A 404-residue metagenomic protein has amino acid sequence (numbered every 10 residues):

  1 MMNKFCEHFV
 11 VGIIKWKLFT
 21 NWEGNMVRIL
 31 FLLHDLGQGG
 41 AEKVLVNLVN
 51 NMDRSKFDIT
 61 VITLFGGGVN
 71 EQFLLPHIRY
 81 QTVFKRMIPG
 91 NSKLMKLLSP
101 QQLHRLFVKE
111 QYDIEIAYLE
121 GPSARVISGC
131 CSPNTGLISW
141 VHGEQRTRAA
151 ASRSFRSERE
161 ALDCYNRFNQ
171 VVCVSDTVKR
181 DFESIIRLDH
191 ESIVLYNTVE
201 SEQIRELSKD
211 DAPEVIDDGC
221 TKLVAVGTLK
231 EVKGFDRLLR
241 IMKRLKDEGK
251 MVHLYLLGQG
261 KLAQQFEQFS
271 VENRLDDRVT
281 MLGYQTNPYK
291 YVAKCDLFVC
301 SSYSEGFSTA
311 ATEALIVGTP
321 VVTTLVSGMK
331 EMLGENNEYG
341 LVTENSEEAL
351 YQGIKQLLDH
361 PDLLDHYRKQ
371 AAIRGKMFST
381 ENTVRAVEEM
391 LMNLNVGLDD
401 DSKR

Functional and structural regions predicted by a protein language model:
F31-G39, K43-N47, N51-L94, S192: N-terminal strand-loop element at the rim of the active site of nucleotide-sugar-dependent glycosyltransferases
E42-N47, T221-K250, K261-E267: A conserved mid-protein helix/loop that constitutes part of the nucleotide-sugar donor-binding site
M95-Q101, G136, Q145-R167: Nucleotide-sugar donor phosphate/pyrophosphate-binding loop at the beta->alpha transition of glycosyltransferases
A117-S123, V141: Short His-centered aromatic/hydrophobic patch
R125-I127, N166-S192, V199-Q203: A short, active-site helix/loop in glycosyltransferases that binds the activated sugar's phosphate group
Y284, Y303: Aromatic "clamp/platform" in nucleotide-sugar-dependent glycosyltransferases that forms part of the donor/acceptor
P320-T323: Short hydrophobic beta-strand element within catalytic cores of glycosyltransferases and related nucleotide-activated
E335-E347, Q356-P361: Conserved acidic donor-binding segment of nucleotide-sugar-dependent glycosyltransferases
